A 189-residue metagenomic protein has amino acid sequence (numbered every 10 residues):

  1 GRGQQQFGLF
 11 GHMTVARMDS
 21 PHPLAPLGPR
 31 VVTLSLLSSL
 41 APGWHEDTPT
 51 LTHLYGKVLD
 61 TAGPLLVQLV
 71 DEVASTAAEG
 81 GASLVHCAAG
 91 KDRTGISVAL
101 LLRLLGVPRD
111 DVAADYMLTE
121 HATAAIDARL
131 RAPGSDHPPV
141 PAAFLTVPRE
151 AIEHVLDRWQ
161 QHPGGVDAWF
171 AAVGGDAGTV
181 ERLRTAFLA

Functional and structural regions predicted by a protein language model:
G1-L84, I96-A189: Cys-dependent protein tyrosine phosphatase-like superfamily
A89, R93-T94: Ser/Thr-glycine-rich phosphate-binding loops at phosphate-binding pockets of nucleotides, nucleotide cofactors
